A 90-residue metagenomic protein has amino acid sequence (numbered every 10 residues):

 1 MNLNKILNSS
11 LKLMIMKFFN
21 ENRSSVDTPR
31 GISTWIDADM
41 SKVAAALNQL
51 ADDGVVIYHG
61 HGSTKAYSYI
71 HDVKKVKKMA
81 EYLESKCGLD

Functional and structural regions predicted by a protein language model:
N4-K12, T28, Y58-S85: Short, cationic-aromatic polyanion-contact patches
M14-E21: Short amphipathic alpha-helical elements of helix-turn-helix/winged-helix folds
S24-W35: Short acidic, hydrophobic short linear motifs in intrinsically disordered regions
D37-A51: Short amphipathic alpha-helical interaction segments
G54: Glycine-centered, phosphate/nucleic-acid-interacting loop/turn motifs that mediate DNA/RNA or nucleotide
